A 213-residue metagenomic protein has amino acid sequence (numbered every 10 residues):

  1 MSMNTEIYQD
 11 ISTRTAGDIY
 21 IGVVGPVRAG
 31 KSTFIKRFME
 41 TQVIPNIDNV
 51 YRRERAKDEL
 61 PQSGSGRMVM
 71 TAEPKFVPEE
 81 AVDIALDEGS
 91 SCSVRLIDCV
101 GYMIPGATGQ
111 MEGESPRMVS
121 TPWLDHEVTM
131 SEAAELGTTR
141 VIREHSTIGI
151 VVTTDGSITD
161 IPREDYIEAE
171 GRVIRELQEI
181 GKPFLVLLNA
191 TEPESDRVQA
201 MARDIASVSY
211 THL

Functional and structural regions predicted by a protein language model:
M1, K57-G66, H145-T154: Active-site-proximal helix-loop elements at catalytic-domain edges
N4-E114: Conserved G1/Walker A P-loop phosphate-binding module
E6-I7, G64-M70, S120-L124, G156-I158 (+1 more regions): N-terminal start-of-chain detector that recognizes signal peptides and the immediate post-cleavage beginning
V50-Y51, Q62-S65, P122-H126, L177-G181: Short, surface-exposed, polar/charged, turn-prone segments marking secondary-structure boundaries
R55, P116-M118, S207: A generic membrane alpha-helix/interface feature
V77-L86, S91, V100-E144, I158-G171: Switch II of P-loop NTPase G domains
H126-S207: Conserved C-terminal guanine-recognition region of P-loop GTPase G domains, centered on the G4
T211-H212: Conserved small/polar residues in nucleotide/adenosyl-binding loops
